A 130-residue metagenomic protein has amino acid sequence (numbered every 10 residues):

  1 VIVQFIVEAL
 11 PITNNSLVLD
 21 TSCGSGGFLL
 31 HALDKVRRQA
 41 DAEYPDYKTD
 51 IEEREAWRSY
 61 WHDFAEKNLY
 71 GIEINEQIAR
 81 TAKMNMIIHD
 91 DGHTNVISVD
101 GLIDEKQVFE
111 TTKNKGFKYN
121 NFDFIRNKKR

Functional and structural regions predicted by a protein language model:
I2-Y119, F124: Conserved S-adenosyl-L-methionine
